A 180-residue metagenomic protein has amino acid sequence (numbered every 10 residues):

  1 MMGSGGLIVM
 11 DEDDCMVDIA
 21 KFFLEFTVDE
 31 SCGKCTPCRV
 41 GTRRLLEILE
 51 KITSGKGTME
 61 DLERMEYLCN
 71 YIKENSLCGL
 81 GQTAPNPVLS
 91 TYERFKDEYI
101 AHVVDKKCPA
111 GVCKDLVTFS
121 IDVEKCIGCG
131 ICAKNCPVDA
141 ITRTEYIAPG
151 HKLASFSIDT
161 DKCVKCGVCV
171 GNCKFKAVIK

Functional and structural regions predicted by a protein language model:
M1-F119: Redox cofactor-anchoring modules in respiratory/redox and cofactor-processing assemblies
F23-F26, K107-G128, T142-K165, A177-K180: Ferredoxin-like iron-sulfur electron-transfer modules
S31-K34, E124-K125, N135, D161-K162 (+1 more regions): Short pre-active-site segment immediately N-terminal to redox-active cysteine/selenocysteine motifs in thiol-based
P37-R43, I131-H151, V168-K180: Iron-sulfur cluster-binding cysteine motifs and their immediate structural context in ferredoxin-like electron-transfer
Y71, K165-V168: Alpha-helical scaffold segments in carbohydrate-active enzymes
